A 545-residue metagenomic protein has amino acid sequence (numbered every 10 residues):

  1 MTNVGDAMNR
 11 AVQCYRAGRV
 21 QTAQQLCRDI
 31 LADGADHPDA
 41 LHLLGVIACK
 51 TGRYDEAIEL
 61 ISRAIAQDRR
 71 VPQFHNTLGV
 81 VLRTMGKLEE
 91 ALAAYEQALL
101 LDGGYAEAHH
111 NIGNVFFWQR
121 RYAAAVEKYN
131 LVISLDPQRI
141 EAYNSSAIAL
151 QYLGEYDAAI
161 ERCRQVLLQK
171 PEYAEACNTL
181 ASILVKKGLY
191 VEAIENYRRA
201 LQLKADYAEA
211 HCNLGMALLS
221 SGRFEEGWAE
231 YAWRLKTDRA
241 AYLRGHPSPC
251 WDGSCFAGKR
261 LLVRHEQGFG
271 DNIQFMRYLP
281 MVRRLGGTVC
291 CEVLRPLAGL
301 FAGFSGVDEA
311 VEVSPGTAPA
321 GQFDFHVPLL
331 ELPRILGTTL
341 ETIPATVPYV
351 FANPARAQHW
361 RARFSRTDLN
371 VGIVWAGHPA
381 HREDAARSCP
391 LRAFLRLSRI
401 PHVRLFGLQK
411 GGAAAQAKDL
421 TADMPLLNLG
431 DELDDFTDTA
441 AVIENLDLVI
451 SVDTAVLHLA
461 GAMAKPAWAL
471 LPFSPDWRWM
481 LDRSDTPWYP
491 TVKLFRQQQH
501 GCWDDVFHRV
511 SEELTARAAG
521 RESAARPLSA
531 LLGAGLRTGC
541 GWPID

Functional and structural regions predicted by a protein language model:
M1-L448, D453-D545: Alpha-helical solenoid repeat scaffolds of the TPR/TPR-like class and their adjacent stem/linker regions that mediate
